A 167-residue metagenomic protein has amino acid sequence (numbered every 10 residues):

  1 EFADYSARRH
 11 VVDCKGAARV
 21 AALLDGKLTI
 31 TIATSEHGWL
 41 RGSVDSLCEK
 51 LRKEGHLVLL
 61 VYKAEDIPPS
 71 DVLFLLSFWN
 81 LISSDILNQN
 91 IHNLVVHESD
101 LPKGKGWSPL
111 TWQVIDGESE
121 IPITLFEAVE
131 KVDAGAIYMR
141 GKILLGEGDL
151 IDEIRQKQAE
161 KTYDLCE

Functional and structural regions predicted by a protein language model:
F2-E167: One-carbon transfer enzymes
